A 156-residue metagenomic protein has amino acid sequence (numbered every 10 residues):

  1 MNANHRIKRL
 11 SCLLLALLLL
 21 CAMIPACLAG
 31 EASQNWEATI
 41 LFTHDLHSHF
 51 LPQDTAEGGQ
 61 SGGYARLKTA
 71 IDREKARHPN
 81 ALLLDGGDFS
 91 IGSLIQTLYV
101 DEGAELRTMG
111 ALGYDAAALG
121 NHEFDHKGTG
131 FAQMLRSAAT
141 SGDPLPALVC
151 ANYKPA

Functional and structural regions predicted by a protein language model:
N2-L14: Bacterial N-terminal signal peptides that target proteins for export
L13-P25: Bacterial N-terminal signal peptides
G30-A156: Acidic, metal/ion-coordinating pockets
